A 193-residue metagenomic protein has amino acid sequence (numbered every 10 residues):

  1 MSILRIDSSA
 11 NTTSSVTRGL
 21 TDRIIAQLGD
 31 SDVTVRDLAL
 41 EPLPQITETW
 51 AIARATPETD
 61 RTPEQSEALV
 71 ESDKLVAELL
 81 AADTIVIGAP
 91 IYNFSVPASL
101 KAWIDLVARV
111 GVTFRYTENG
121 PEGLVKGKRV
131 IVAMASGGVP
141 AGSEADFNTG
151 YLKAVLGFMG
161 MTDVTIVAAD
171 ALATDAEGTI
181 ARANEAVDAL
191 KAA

Functional and structural regions predicted by a protein language model:
M1, G142-A193: Glycine-rich phosphate/pyrophosphate-binding loop and the adjoining helix
M1-A89, S95-D105, R109, D188-A193: N-terminal beta1-alpha1-beta2 submodule of the flavodoxin-like/Rossmannoid cofactor-binding fold
S2, D32, K128-V130, T162-D163: Residues at the starts of beta-strands that form the adenosine-phosphate
S8, A135, A169: Cofactor-binding loop segments of dinucleotide-utilizing enzymes, especially the Rossmann-like FAD- and NAD(P)+-binding
W50-R54, A133, R182-A183: Short, hinge-like loop/turn segments at secondary-structure boundaries
A89-P90, M134: Glycine-rich, N-terminal phosphate-binding loop of Rossmann-like dinucleotide-binding domains
V110-F114, T162-D163: Short, structured loop/turn "capping" segments at alpha-beta junctions
Y116-M161: Short, glycine-/small-residue-rich phosphate/pyrophosphate-handling segment
